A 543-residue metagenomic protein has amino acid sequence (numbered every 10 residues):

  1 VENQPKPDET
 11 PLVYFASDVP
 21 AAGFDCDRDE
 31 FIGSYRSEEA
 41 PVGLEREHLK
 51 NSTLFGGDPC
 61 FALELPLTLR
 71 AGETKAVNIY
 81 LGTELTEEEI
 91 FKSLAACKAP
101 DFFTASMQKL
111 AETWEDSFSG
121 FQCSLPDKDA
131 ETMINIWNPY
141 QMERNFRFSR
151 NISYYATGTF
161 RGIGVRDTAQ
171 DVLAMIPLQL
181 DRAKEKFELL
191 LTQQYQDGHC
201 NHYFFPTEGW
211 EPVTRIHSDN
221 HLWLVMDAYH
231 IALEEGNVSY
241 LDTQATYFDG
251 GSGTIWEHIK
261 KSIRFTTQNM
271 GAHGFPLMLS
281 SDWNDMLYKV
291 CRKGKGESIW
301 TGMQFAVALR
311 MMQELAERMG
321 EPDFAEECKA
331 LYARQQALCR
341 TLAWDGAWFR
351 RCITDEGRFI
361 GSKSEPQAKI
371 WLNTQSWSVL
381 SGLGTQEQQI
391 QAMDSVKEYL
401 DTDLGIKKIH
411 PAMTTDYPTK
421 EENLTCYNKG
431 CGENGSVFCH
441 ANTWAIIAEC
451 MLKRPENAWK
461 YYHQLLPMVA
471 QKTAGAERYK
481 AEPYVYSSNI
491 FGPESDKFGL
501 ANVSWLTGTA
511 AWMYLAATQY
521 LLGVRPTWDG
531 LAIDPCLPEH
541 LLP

Functional and structural regions predicted by a protein language model:
V1-A71, E131-I134, M142: Trp/Gly-enriched beta-strand surface patches
P5-Y35, R70-A76, E314-L342, G346 (+4 more regions): Beta-rich accessory regions
L67-L85, F305-A308: Short Pro-Gly-centered flexible turn/kink motifs
Q108-T159, E185, L189, F265 (+1 more regions): Low-complexity, Ser/Thr/Pro/Gly-enriched N-terminal "stalk/linker" regions
S153-G162, N201-N220, F248-G250, H273-E297 (+3 more regions): Carbohydrate-binding/catalytic loop surfaces
I163-T168, V172-F275, S298-A306, G435-A458 (+5 more regions): Aromatic-rich carbohydrate-recognition surfaces in CAZymes
N201-H202, Q304-E421, H463, P467-F498: Catalytic cores of carbohydrate-active enzymes
E398-T402, T414, C431-G432, W444-P543: Non-catalytic C-terminal accessory modules of carbohydrate-active enzymes
